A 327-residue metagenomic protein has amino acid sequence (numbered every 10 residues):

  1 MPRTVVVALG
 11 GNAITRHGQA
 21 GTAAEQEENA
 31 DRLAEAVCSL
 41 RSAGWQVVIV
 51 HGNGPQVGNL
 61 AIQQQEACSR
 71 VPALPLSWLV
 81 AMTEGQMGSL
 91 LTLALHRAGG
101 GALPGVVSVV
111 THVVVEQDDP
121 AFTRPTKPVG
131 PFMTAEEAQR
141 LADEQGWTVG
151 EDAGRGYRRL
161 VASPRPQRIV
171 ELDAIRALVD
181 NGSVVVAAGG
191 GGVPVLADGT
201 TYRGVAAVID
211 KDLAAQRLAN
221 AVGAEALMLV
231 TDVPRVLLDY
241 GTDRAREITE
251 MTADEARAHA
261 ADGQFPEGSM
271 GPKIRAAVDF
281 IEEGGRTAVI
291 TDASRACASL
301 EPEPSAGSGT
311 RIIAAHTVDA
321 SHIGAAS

Functional and structural regions predicted by a protein language model:
M1-S327: C-terminal catalytic "cap/lid" subdomain
